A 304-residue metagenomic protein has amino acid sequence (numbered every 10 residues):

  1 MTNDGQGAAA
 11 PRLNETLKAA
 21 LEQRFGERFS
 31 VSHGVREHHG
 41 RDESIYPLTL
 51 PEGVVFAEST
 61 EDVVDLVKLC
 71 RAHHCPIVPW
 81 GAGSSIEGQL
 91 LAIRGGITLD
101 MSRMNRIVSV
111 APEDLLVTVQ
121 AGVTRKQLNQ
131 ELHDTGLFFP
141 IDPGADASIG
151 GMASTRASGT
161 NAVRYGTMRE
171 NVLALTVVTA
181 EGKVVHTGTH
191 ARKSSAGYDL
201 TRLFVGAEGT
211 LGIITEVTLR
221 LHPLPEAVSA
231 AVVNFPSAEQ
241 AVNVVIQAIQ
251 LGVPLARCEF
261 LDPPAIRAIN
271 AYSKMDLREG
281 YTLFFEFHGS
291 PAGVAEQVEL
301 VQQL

Functional and structural regions predicted by a protein language model:
M1-L304: Noncatalytic alpha-helical scaffold of FAD-dependent oxidoreductases
